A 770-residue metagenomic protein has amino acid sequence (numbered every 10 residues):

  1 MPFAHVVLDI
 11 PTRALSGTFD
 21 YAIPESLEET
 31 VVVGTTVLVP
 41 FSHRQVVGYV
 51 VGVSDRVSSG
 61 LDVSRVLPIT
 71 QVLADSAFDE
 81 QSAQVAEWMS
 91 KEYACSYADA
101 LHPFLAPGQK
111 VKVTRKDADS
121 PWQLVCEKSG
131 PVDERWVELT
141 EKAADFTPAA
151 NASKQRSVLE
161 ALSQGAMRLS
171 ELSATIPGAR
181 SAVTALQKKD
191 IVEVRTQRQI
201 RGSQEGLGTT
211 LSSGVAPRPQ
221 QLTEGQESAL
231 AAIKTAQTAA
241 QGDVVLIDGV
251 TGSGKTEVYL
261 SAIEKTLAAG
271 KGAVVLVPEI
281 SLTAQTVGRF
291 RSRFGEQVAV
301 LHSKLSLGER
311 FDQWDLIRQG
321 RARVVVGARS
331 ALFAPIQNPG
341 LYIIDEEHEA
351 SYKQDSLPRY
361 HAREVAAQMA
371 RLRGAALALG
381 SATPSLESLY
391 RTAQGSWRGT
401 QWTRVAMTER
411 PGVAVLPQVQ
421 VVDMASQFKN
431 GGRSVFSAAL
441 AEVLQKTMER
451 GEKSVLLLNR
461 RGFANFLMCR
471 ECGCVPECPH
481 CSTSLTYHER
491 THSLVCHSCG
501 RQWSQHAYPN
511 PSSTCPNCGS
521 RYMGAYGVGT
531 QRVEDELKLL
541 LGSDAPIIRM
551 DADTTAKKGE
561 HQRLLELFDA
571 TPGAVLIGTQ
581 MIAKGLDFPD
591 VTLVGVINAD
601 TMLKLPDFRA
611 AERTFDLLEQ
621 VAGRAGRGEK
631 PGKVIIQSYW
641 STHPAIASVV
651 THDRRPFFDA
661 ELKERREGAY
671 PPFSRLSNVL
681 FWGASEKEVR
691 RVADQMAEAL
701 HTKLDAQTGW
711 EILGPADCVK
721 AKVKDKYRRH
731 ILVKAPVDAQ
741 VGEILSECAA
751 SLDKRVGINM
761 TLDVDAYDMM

Functional and structural regions predicted by a protein language model:
M1-S381, S388, A393-A414, M448-E449 (+4 more regions): Accessory, non-ATPase domains that flank or precede helicase/AAA+ motor cores in DNA-metabolism machines
L172, C469, V692-Q695, L745-E747: Composition- and surface-driven signal marking solvent-exposed, interaction-prone regions in large proteins
S213-T223, E227, A231, Q241-R690 (+7 more regions): Inter-lobe coupling/hinge segments of SF2-like helicase ATPases
R690-L713: Short amphipathic alpha-helix segments
I712-P715, L762: Short beta-strand
G714-D725: Short beta-strand/turn "edge" motifs
